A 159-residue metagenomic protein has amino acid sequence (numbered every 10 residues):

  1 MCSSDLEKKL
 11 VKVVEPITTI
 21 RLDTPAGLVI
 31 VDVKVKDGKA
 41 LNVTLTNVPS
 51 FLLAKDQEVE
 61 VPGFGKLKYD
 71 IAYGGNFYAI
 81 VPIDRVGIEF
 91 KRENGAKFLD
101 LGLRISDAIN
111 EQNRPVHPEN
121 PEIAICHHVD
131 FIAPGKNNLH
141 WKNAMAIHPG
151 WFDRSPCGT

Functional and structural regions predicted by a protein language model:
C2-S3: Short, small-residue-biased leader/transition segments that mark boundaries at the very start of proteins
L6-P156: Active-site proximal loop and beta-alpha junction motif in alpha/beta enzyme cores
T159: Feature captures the catalytic cores and cofactor-binding loops of soluble hydro-lyases/lyases that act on carboxylate
